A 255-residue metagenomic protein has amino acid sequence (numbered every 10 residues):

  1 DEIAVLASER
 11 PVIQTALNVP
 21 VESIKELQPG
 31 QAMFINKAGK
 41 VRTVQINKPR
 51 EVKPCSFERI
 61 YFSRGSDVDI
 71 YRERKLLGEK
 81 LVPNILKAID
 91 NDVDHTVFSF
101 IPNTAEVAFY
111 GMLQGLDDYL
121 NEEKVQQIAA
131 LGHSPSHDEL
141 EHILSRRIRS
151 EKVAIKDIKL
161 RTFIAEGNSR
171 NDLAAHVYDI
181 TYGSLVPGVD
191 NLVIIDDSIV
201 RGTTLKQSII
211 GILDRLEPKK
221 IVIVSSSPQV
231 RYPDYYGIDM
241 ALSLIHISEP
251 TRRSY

Functional and structural regions predicted by a protein language model:
D1-L185, S243: N-terminal segments that mediate ammonia production and transfer in glutamine-dependent amidotransferase systems
V93-T96, V189-N191, K219: Short coil/turn segments at beta-strand junctions that form active-site/ligand-binding loops
E106-L113, T203-K206, Y232-Y235: A short acidic (Asp/Glu
P135, L140-S145, K206-S208, I212 (+1 more regions): Long, contiguous secondary-structure blocks with strong helical propensity
S136, V177-L185, V189-I210, R252: Phosphate/diphosphate-binding loops
V153-R161, I210-L244: A short, conserved beta-to-alpha structural element at the edge of catalytic cores that scaffolds binding
I245-Y255: Single conserved hydrophobic/aromatic residue that forms the stacking wall/gate of nucleotide- or nucleobase-binding
